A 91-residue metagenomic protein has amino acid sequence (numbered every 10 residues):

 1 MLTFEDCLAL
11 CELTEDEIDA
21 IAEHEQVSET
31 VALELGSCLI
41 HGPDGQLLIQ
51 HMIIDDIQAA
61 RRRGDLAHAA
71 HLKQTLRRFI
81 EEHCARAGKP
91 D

Functional and structural regions predicted by a protein language model:
M1-M52, H71-D91: Long, non-catalytic architectural segments outside compact domain cores
